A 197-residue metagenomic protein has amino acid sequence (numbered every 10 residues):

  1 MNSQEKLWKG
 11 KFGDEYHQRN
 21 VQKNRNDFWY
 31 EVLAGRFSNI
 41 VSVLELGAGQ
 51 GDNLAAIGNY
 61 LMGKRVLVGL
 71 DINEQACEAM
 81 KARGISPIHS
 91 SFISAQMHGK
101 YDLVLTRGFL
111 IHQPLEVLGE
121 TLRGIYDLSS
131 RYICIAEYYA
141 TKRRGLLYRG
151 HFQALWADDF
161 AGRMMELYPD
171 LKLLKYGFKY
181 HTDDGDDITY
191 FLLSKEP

Functional and structural regions predicted by a protein language model:
M1-G99, E116-E120, G124-D127, R131-P197: Class I (Rossmann-like) S-adenosyl-L-methionine-dependent methyltransferase catalytic domain, capturing the SAM-binding
D102: Conserved active-site beta-strand-loop modules that form the wall/rim of enzyme catalytic pockets and either contain
L105: A conserved beta-strand element that flanks and buttresses the S-adenosyl-L-methionine
F109: Hydrophobic adenine-recognition pocket in adenosine-nucleotide-binding enzymes
